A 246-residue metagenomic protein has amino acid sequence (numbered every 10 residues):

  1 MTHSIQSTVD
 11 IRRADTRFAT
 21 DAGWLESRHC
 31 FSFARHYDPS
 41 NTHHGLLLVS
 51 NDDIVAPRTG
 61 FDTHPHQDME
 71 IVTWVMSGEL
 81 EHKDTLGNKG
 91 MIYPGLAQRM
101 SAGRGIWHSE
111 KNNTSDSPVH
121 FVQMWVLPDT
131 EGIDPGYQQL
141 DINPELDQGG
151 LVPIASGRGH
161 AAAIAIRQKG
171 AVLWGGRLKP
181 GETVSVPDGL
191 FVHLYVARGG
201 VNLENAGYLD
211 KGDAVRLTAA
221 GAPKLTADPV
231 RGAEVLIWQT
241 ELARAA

Functional and structural regions predicted by a protein language model:
M1-A246: Jelly-roll (double-stranded beta-helix
